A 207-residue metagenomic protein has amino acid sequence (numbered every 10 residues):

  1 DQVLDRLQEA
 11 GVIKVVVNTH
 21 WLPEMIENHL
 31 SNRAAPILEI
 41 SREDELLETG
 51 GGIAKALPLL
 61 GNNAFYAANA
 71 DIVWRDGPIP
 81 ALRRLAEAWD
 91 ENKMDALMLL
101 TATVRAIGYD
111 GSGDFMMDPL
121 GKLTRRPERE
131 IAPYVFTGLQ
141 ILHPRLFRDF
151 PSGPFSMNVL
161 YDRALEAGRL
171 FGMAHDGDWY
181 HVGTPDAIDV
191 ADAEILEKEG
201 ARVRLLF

Functional and structural regions predicted by a protein language model:
D1-N69, V73-R75, P80, A201 (+1 more regions): Conserved N-terminal catalytic core of the sugar/cofactor nucleotidyltransferase
V17, A67, A96-M98, G172: Structural beta-sheet core signal
H20, S41-E43, L99, R126 (+1 more regions): Conserved beta-strand termini and adjacent loop/short-helix elements that scaffold enzyme active sites in alpha/beta
W21, A96-D114: Short beta-strand-to-loop element that shapes/binds the nucleotide-sugar donor at the catalytic cleft/hinge
N32-A35, L57-L59, R84-L85, G113-D118 (+1 more regions): Short, hinge-like loop/turn segments at secondary-structure boundaries
F65-Y66, V73, G77-E91, V104-I107 (+1 more regions): Catalytic-core segments of class I nucleotidyltransferases/pyrophosphorylases that form NMP-activated intermediates
